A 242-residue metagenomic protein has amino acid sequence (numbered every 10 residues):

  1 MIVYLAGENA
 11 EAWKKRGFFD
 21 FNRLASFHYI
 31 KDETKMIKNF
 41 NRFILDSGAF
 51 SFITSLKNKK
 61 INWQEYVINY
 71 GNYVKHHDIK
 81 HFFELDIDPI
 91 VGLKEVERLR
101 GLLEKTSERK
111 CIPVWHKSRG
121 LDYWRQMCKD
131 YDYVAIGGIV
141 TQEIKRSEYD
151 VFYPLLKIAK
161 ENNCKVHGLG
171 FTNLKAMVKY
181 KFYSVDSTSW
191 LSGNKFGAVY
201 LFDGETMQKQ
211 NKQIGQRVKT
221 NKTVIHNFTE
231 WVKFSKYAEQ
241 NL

Functional and structural regions predicted by a protein language model:
M1, K195-L242: C-terminal accessory extensions appended to soluble enzyme cores
M1-K105, K236-L242: Non-catalytic, usually N-terminal nucleic-acid engagement modules in DNA/RNA processing proteins
F18-N22, N39-F40, S107-R109, C128-A135 (+2 more regions): Glycine-enriched alpha-helix->loop->beta-strand junction motifs that scaffold or abut catalytic
Y29-K38, D88-L102, R119-Y123, T141-K157 (+1 more regions): Active-site-adjacent beta->alpha loops and helix N-cap segments on the catalytic face of soluble alpha/beta enzymes
D46, P113, Y180: Conserved, mostly hydrophobic/aromatic
F50, G138-V140, T172-K175, K179-T206: Glycine-rich phosphate-binding active-site loops on the catalytic face of alpha/beta enzymes
I61-N62, R119-Q126, V166, T172-S187: Catalytic cores of alpha/beta
P113-I144: Histidine/lysine/aspartate-rich catalytic loop segments that bind and position anionic ligands
